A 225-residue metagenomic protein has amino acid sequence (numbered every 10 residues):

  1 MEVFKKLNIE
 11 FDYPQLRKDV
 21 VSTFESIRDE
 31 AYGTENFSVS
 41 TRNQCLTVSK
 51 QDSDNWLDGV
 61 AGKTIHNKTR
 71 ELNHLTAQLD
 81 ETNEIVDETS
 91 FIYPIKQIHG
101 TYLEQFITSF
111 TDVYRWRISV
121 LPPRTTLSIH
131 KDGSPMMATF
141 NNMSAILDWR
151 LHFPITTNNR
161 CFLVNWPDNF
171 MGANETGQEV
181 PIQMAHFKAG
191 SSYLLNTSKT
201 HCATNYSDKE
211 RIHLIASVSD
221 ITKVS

Functional and structural regions predicted by a protein language model:
M1-D112, R117-I118: Non-heme Fe(II)/2-oxoglutarate
R42, Q51, S119-L121, T156 (+2 more regions): Structured loops at beta-to-helix junctions and adjacent beta-edge loops in soluble globular domains
I95-E104, L127-T139: Short acidic (Asp/Glu) patches
T108, D112-P135: A short glycine-rich, His/Asp/Glu-containing loop-to-beta-strand
Y114, C161-F162: Short beta-strand/loop motifs in extracellular/secreted proteins, especially within beta-sandwich accessory domains
R115, R150-H152, R211-H213: Broad gene-expression machinery/nucleic-acid interaction feature
V120-P122, F140-C161, S217: Short, conserved beta-strand element in jelly-roll/cupin
L163-S225: Catalytic core of Fe(II)/2-oxoglutarate
